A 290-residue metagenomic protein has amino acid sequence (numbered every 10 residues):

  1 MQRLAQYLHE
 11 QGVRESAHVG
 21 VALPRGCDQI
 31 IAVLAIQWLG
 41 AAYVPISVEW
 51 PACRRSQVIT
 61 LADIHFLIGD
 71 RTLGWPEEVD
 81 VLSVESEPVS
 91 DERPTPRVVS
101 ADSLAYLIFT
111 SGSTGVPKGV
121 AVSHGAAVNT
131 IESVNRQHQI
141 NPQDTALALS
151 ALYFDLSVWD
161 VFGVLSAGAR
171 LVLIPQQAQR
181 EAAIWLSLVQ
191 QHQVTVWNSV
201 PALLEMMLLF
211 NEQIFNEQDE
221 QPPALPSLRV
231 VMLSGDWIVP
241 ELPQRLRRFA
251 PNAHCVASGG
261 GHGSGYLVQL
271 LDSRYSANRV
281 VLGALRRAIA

Functional and structural regions predicted by a protein language model:
M1-A5, V84-E132, S166, L173-I174 (+2 more regions): Adenylate-forming AMP-binding core of the ANL superfamily, especially NRPS adenylation
M1-V128, R136-Q139, V164, G168: Carrier-protein-dependent adenylate-forming modules in NRPS/ANL systems
V19, R25, A32, Y43 (+12 more regions): Generic structural signal for small/hydrophobic residues in well-ordered secondary structure, especially within
L23-L34, E49-C53, S150-A167, Q179-I184 (+1 more regions): Conserved coil-to-alpha-helix start sites within the AMP-binding
V48, F109, S150-A151, P175-Q176 (+4 more regions): Conserved donor-binding loops in enzymes that form glycosidic bonds
Q57, H65-F66, T145, V194-V196 (+1 more regions): Short, Asp-centered acidic motifs that coordinate Mg2+ and/or phosphate in catalytic or ligand-binding sites
D70, Q179-L186, P201-F210, F215-Q221 (+1 more regions): Short gly/Ser/Thr-rich phosphate-binding loop of adenylate-forming enzymes
K118-L147, D155-T195, Q269-R279: Conserved AMP-binding/adenylation subdomain of ANL enzymes
